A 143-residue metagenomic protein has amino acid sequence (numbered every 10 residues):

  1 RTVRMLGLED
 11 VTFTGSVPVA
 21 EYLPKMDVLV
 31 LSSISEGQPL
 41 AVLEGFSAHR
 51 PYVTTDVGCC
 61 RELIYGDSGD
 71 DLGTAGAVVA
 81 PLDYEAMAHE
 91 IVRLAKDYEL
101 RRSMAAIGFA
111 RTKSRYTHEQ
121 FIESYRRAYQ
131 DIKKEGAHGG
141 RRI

Functional and structural regions predicted by a protein language model:
R1-S16: Nucleotide-activated donor-binding/catalytic signature segment of Leloir-type glycosyltransferases, i.e., the conserved
G15-M26, S47: Short acidic alpha-helix that forms the nucleotide-activated donor recognition element in Leloir-type transferases
I34: Aromatic "clamp/platform" in nucleotide-sugar-dependent glycosyltransferases that forms part of the donor/acceptor
P51-T54, G58-I64: Short hydrophobic beta-strand element within catalytic cores of glycosyltransferases and related nucleotide-activated
G66-Y84, R93-Y98: Conserved acidic donor-binding segment of nucleotide-sugar-dependent glycosyltransferases
A86, R93, L100-S114, F121 (+1 more regions): A short, well-ordered alpha-helix in the C-terminal region of glycosyltransferases
H118-I143: C-terminal alpha-helical cap of glycosyltransferases
